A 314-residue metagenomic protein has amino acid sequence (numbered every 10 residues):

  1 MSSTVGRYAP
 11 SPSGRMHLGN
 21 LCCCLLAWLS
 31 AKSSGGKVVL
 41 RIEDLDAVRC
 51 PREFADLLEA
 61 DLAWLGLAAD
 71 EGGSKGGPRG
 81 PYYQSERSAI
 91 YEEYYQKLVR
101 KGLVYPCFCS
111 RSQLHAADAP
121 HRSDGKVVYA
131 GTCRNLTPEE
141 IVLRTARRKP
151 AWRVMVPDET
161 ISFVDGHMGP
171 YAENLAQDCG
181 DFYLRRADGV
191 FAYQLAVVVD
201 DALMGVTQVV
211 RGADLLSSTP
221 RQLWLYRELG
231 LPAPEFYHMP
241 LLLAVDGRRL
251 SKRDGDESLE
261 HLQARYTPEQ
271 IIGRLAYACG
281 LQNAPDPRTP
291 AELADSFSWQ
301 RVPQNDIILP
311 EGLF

Functional and structural regions predicted by a protein language model:
M1-R122, A213-D214, S218-L231, R288: N-terminal Rossmann-like or analogous alpha/beta NTP/dinucleotide-binding catalytic cores that position adenine
M1-R15, S33, V38, L65 (+4 more regions): Non-catalytic terminal extensions that flank enzyme cores
H17, P81-A89, A146-R148, Q194-V199 (+4 more regions): Noncatalytic linker/hinge segments flanking ATPase motor cores
D46-D56, A244-D246, D295-P303: Short, mixed-charge aromatic SLiMs
A55, S88, R111-L114, K126 (+4 more regions): Alpha-helix initiation and N-capping motif
A60, E93, A116, G131 (+5 more regions): Charged/polar, solvent-exposed surface patches and flexible loops
Y82-K97, H121-V128, R148-D158, A278-L293: Short secondary-structure transition/capping segments
S112-S251, S258-L262, E311-F314: Active-site cores that bind ATP or allylic diphosphates and position pyrophosphate for catalysis
